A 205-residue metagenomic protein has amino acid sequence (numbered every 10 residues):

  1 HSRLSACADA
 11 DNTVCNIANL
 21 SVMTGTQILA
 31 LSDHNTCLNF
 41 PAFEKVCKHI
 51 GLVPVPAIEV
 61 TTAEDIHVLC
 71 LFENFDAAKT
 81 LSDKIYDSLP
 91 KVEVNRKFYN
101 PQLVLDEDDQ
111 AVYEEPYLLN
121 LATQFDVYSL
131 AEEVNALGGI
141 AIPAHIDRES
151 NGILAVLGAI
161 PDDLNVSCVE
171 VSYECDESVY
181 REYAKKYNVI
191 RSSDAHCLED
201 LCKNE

Functional and structural regions predicted by a protein language model:
H1, H34, I146, Y173 (+1 more regions): Active-site metal-binding loops of divalent metal-dependent hydrolases
H1-E64, L157-D163: An N-terminally biased module of ancient metal coordination in phosphate/nucleic-acid-related enzymes
D9-N12, A18, S167-K186: Short, motif-level signal for alpha-helix interfacial/capping segments enriched in acidic residues and aromatics/proline
A30-S32, P143, E170: Conserved beta-strand positions in the central sheet of alpha/beta enzyme cores
T36-C47, T123-V127, E177-N188: Active-site-adjacent beta->alpha loops and helix N-cap segments on the catalytic face of soluble alpha/beta enzymes
K45-C168, C175: Extended substrate/RNA-proximal surfaces in nucleic-acid metabolism proteins
A63-H67, S178-Y180, E199-N204: Short, charged, surface-exposed secondary-structure boundary motifs
N188-K203: Short acidic/histidine-rich active-site segments
